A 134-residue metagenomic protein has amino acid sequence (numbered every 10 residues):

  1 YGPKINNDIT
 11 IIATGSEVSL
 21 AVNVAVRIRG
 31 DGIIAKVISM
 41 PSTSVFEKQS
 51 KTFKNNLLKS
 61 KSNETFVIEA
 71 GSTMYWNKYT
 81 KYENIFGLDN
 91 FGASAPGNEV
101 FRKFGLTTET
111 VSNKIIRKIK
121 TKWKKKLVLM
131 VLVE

Functional and structural regions predicted by a protein language model:
Y1-K125, E134: Thiamine diphosphate
